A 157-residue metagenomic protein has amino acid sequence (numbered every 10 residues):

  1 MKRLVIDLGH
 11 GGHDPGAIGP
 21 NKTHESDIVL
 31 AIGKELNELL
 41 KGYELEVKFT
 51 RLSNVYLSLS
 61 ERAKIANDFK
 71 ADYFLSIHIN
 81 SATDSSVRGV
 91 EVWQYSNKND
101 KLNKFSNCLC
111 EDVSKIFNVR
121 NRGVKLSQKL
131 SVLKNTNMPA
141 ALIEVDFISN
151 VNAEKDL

Functional and structural regions predicted by a protein language model:
K2-R3, S26-L157: Active-site-proximal helix/loop segments of hydrolytic enzymes
G11-D14: A structural boundary signal for the start of the first folded domain, especially the loop/turn and N-capping region
G16-L30: Glycine- and acidic-residue-enriched helix-capping/strand-helix junction motifs
